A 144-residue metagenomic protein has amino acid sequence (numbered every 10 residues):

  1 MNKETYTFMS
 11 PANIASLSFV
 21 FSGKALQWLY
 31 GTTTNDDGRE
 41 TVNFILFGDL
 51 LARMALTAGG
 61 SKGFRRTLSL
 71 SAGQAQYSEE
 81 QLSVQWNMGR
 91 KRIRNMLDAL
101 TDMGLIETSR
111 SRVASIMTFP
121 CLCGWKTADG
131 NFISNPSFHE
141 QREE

Functional and structural regions predicted by a protein language model:
M1-E79: Short recognition helix of helix-turn-helix/winged-helix DNA-binding domains
L51, A55, N87, G124: Residue-level marker of positions within ordered structural domains that often coincide with functionally constrained
L56-T118: Winged helix-turn-helix DNA-binding recognition segment
G124-E144: Short, amphipathic alpha-helical interaction segments positioned at domain boundaries
